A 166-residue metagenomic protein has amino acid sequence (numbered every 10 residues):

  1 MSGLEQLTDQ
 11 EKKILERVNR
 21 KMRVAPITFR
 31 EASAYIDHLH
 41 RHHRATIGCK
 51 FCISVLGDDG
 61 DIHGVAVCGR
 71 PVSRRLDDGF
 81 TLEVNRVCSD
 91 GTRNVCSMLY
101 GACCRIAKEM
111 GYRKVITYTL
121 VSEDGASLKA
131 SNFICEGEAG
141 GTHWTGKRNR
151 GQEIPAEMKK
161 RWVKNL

Functional and structural regions predicted by a protein language model:
M1-G3: Basic, glycine-rich
Q6-T46: Short amphipathic alpha-helix that is part of the acyltransferase structural core
R23-P26, K50, L56-G57, I62-V65 (+1 more regions): Acyl-donor binding region in acyl/amide transferases
V163-L166: Short beta-strand-to-coil "C-cap" segments at the C-terminal boundary of structured domains/repeats, marking
